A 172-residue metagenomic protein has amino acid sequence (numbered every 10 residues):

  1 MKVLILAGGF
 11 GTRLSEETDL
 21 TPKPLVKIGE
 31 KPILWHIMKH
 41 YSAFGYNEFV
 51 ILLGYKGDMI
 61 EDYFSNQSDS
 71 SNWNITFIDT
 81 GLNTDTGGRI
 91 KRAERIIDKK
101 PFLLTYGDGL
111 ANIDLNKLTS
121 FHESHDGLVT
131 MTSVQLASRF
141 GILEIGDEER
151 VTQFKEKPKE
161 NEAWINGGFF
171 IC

Functional and structural regions predicted by a protein language model:
M1-K2, N166: Short coil-to-beta-strand
K2-I5, R13, K27, K31-Y106 (+1 more regions): Conserved N-terminal catalytic core of the sugar/cofactor nucleotidyltransferase
G8, G54, V134-Q135: Histidine-centered beta-alpha loop that forms part of the nucleotide-sugar donor binding/catalytic region in diverse
G11-R13, H125: Glycine-rich "HGGG/HGxG" loop immediately N-terminal to the catalytic nucleophile of the alpha/beta-hydrolase
E16-D19: Conserved catalytic-core motifs of eukaryotic protein kinase domains, centered on the activation segment
F64, N112-C172: Conserved core of the sugar-phosphate nucleotidyltransferase
